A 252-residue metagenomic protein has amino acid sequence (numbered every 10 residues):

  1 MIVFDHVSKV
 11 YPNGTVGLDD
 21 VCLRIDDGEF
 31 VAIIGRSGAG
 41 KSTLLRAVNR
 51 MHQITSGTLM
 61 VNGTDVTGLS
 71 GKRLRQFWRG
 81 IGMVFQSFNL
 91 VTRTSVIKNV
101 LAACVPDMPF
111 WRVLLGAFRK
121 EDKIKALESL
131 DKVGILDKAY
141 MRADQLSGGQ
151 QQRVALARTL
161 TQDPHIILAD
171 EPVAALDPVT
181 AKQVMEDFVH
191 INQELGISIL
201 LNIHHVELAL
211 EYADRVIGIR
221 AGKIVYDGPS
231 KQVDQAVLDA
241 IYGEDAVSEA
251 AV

Functional and structural regions predicted by a protein language model:
N49: Helix-to-loop junction immediately C-terminal to a conserved catalytic motif
T64-D65, W111-D137: Conserved ABC ATPase "signature" region
V66-G82, R112-K120, V233: ABC ATPase NBD coupling module
R142-L146, Q150: Conserved ABC ATPase signature
D163: Conserved catalytic motifs of ABC-family nucleotide-binding domains
I167-D170: Catalytic Walker B motif of ABC-type/P-loop ATPase nucleotide-binding domains
P178-T180: Helix N-cap at the start of a conserved alpha-helix in ABC-type nucleotide-binding domains
